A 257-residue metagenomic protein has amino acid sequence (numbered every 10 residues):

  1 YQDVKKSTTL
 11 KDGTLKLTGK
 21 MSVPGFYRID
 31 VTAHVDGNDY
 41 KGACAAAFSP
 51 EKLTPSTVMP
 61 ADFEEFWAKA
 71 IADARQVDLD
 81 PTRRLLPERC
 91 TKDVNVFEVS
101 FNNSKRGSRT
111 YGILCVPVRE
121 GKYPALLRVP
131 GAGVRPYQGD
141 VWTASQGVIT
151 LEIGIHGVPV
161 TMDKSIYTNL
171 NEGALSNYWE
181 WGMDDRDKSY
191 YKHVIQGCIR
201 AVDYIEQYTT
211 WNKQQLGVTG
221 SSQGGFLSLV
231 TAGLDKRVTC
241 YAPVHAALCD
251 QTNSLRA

Functional and structural regions predicted by a protein language model:
Y1-K52: Beta-strand-enriched, solvent-exposed domains that form extended recognition/catalytic surfaces
F48-T82: Low-complexity, Pro/Ser/Thr- and charge-rich linker/hinge segments at domain boundaries
D73-E120: N-terminal cap/lid segment of alpha/beta-hydrolase-fold proteins
R109, K122-P124, Q146-I149, K213-Q214 (+1 more regions): Loop/turn elements at helix/coil->beta-strand transitions in domains of secreted/extracellular proteins
G112-V116, K122-G133: Short beta-strand element of the alpha/beta-hydrolase
R135-I199, Y204-Q207, T252-R256: Cap/lid segment of the alpha/beta-hydrolase catalytic domain
I199-R256: Primarily recognizes the serine-hydrolase "nucleophile elbow" in alpha/beta-hydrolase and SGNH/GDSL folds
